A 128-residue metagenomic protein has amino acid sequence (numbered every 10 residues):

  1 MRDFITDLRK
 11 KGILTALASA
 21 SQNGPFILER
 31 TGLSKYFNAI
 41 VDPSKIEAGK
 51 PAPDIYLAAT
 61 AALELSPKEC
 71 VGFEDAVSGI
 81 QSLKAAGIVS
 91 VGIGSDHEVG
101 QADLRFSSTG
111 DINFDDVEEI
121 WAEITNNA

Functional and structural regions predicted by a protein language model:
R2, T6-I13, Q22-A128: Asp-based, Mg2+/Mn2+-dependent phosphohydrolase catalytic module
